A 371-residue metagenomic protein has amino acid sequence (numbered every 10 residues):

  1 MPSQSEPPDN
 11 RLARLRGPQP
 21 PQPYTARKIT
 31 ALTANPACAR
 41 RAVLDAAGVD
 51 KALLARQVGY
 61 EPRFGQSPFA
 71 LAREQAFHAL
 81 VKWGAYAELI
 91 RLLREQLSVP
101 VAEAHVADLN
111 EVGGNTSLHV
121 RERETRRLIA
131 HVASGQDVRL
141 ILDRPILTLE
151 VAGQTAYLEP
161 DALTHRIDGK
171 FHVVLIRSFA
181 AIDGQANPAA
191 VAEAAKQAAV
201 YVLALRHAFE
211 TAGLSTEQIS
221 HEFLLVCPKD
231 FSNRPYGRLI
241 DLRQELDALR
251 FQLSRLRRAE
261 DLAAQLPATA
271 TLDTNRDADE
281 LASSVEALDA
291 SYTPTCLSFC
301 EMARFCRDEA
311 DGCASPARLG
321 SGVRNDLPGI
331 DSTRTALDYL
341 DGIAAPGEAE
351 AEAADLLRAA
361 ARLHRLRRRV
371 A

Functional and structural regions predicted by a protein language model:
M1-H165: Metal-dependent nuclease catalytic cores that hydrolyze phosphodiester bonds in DNA/RNA, characterized by
C38, C296-C300, C306: Short cysteine clusters
R41-A42, L203, F299-M302: Short, hydrophobic/amphipathic alpha-helical patches that form generic packing surfaces within helical domains
V138-R139, D143-L253: Mg2+/Mn2+-dependent nuclease catalytic core
I240-C296: Polybasic (Lys/Arg-rich)
R304-S321: Iron-sulfur (Fe-S) cluster-binding segments and ferredoxin-like electron-carrier domains, especially [2Fe-2S]
P316-A371: C-terminal non-catalytic accessory extensions
